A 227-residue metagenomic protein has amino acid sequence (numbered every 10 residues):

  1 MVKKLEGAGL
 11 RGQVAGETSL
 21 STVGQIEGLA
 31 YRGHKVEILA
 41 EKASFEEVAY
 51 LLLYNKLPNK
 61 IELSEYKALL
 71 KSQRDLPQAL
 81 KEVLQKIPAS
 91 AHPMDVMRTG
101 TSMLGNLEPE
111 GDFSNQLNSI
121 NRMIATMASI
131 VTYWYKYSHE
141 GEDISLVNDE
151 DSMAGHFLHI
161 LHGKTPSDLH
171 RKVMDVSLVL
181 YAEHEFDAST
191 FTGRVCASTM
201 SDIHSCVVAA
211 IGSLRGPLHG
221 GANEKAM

Functional and structural regions predicted by a protein language model:
M1-M227: Hydrophobic alpha-helical bundle cores within soluble ligand-binding/oligomerization subdomains
